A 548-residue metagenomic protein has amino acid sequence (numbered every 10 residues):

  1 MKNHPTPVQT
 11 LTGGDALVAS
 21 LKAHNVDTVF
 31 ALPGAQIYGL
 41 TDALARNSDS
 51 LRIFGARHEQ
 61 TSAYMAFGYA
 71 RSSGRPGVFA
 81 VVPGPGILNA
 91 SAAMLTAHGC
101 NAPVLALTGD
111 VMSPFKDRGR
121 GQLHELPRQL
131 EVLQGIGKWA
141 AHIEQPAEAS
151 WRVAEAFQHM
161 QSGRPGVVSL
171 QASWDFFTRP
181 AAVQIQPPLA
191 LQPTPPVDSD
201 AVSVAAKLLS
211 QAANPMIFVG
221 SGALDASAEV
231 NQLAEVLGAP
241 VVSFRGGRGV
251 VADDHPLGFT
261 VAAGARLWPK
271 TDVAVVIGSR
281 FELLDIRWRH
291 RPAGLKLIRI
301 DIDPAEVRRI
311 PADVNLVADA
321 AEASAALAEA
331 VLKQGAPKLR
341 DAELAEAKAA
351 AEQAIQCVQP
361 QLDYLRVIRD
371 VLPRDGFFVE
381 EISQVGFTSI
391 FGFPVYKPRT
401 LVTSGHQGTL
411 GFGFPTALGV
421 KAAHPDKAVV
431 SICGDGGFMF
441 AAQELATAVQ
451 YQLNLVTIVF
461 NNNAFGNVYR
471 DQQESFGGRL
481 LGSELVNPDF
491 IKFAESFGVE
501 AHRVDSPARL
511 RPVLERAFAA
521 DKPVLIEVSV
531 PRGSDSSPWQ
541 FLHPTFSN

Functional and structural regions predicted by a protein language model:
M1-V8, E144-A147, V183-I185, K207 (+3 more regions): Phosphate/pyrophosphate-binding active-site segments
K2-L332, V371-R374, T447, N454-T457 (+1 more regions): N-terminal alpha/beta PP-like core and its mobile active-site loop of ThDP/TPP-dependent enzymes
G14-H24, A35-A45, L344-V420, D426: Active-site diphosphate/adenylate-binding microenvironment
F115-H124, V236, A265-T271, V307-R308 (+3 more regions): Thiamine diphosphate
W174-F176, Q384, V530: Active-site-proximal loop/turn and secondary-structure-junction residues that shape catalytic pockets, frequently
P195, A354, V358, R479-E484: Short, surface-exposed loop/turn motifs that are enriched in glycine and acidic residues and include a nearby proline
P240-G246, S383, D505, V528-S529: Beta-strand->loop->alpha-helix junctions that form or flank phosphate-binding loops in nucleotide-handling enzymes
